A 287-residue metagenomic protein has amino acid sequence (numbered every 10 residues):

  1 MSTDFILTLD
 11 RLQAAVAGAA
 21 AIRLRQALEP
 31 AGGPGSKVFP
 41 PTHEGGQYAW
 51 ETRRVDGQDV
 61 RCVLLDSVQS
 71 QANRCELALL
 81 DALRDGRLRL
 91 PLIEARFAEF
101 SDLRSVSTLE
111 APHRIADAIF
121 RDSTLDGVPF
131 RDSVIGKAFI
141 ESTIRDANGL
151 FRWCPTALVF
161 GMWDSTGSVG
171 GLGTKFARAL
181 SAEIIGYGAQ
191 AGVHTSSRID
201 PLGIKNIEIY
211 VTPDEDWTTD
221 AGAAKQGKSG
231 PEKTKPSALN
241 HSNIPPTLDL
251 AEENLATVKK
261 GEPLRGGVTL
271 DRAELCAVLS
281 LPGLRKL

Functional and structural regions predicted by a protein language model:
S2-P112: An N-terminal structural lobe/cap that precedes and organizes the functional/catalytic core across diverse proteins
D4, R11, I93-L287: RAMP-family (Cas7-like) RNA-binding scaffold and associated basic/acidic loop-rich RNA-contact surfaces
